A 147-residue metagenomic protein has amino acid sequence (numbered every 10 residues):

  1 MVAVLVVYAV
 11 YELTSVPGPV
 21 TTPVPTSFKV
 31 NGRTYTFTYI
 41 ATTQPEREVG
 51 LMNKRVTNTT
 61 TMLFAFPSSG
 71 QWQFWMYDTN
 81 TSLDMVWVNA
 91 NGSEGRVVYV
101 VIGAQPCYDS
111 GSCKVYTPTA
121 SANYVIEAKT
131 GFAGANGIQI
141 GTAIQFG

Functional and structural regions predicted by a protein language model:
M1-A9: Hydrophobic membrane-insertion alpha-helices, especially the h-region of bacterial N-terminal signal peptides
Y8-G147: Compact, glycine-rich, soluble single-domain proteins
